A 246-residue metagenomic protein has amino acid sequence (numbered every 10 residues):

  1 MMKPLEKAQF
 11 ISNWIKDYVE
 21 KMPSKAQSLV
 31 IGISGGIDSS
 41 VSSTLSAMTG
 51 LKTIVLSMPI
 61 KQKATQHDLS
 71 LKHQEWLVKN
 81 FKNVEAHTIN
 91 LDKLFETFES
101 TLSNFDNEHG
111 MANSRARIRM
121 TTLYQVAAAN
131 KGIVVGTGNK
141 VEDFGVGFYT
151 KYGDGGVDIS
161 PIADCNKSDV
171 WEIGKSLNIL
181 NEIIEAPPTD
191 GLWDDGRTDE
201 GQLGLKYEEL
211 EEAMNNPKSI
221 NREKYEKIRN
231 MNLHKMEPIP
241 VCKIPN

Functional and structural regions predicted by a protein language model:
M2-I31, T44-I54, K61-Q62, H73 (+6 more regions): ATP/NTP-dependent adenylation/nucleotidyl-transfer catalytic domains that generate, transfer, or process NMP-activated
G36: Conserved G/P- and acidic residue-centered "switch" motifs that form tight phosphate/ATP-binding loops in soluble
S39: Catalytic nucleophile loop
Q66: Conserved Walker A/P-loop ATP-binding site and its immediately adjacent core in helicase/helicase-like ATPase domains
S70: Conserved SAM-binding loop
R115-R119: Active-site glycine-rich loop that binds ribose-phosphate moieties when present
